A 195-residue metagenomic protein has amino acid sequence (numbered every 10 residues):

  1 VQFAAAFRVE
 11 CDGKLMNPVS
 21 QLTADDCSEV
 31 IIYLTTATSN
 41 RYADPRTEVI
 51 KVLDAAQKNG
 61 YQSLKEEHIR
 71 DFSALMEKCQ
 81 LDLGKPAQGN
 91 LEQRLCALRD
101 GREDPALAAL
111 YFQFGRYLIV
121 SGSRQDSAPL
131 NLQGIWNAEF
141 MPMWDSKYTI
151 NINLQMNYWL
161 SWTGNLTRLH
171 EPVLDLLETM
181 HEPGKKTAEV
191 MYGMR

Functional and structural regions predicted by a protein language model:
V1-Y148, L166-E189: Acidic/polar, glycine-enriched structural segments that form the non-catalytic walls/loops of the carbohydrate-binding
I152-W162: Well-ordered alpha-helical segments within folded domains of soluble proteins
L160, E189-Y192: Generic hydrophobic/packing signal
R195: Sequence context surrounding c-type heme c attachment/ligation sites in exported
